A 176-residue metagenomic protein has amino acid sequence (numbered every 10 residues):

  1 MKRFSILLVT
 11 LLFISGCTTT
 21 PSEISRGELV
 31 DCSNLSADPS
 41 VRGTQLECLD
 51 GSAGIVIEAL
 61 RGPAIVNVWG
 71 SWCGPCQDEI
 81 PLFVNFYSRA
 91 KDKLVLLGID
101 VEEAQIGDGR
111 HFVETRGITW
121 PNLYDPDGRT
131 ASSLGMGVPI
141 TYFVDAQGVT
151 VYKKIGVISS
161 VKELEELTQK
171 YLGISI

Functional and structural regions predicted by a protein language model:
M1-E47, E166, I174-I176: N-terminal targeting signals for export/organelle localization
G43-A64: A short beta-strand-turn-helix
G62-A64, W69-W72: Short pre-active-site segment immediately N-terminal to redox-active cysteine/selenocysteine motifs in thiol-based
I65-V66, L96, T141: Hydrophobic beta-strand anchors of alpha/beta hydrolase catalytic cores
V68-G70, I99-E102, D125-D127, K154-G156: Active-site-proximal beta-strand/loop segments in catalytic clefts of secreted hydrolases
S71-D78, P139-I140: C-type cytochrome heme c attachment motif
Q77-R116, P126-S133: Structural microenvironment flanking redox-active thiols in thiol-disulfide oxidoreductases
H111-I118, Y124-I176: Thiol/disulfide oxidoreductase modules built on the thioredoxin-like
